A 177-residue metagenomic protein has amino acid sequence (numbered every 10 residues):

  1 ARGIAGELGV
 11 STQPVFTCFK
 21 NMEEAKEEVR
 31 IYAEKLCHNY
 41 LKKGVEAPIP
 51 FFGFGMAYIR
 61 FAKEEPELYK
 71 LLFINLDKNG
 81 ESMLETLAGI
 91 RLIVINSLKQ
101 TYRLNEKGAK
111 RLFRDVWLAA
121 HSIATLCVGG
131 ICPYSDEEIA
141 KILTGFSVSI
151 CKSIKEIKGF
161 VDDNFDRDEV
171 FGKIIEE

Functional and structural regions predicted by a protein language model:
A1-E24: Helix-turn-helix
E7, E24-E46, G53, A57-R60 (+4 more regions): Alpha-helical structural segments
V10, L36-Y40, F61, E65 (+3 more regions): A short secondary-structure junction motif
V29, A33, C37, L41 (+3 more regions): Hydrophobic recognition helices of helix-based DNA-binding modules
F52-F73, M83-T86, W117-S122: Helical hydrophobic small-molecule/effector-binding pocket
L72-N79, C132-P133: Short linear capping/connector segments at secondary-structure termini
N79-R103, K110-D115, K141-K152: Amphipathic alpha-helical packing segments from all-alpha helical-bundle domains
N96-Q100, G129, P133-E177: C-terminal peripheral helix-coil segments that are non-catalytic and often amphipathic
